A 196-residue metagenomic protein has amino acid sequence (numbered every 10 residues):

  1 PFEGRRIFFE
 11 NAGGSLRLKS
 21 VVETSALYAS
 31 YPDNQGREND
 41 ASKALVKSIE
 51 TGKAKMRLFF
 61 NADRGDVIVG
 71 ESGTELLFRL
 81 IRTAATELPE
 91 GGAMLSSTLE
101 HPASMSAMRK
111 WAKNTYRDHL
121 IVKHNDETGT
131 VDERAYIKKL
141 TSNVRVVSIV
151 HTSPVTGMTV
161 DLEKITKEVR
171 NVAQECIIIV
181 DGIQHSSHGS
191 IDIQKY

Functional and structural regions predicted by a protein language model:
P1-Y196: Pyridoxal 5′-phosphate
